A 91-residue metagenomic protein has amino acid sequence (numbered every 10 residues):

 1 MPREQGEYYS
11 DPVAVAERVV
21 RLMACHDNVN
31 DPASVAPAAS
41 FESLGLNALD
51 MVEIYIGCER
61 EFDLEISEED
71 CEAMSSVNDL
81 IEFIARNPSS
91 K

Functional and structural regions predicted by a protein language model:
R3-P32, R86-K91: Thiotemplate assembly-line natural product biosynthesis machinery
E17-R18, V35, V52-E53: A generic alpha-helix surface/boundary motif
A24-L44, E61-D70: Phosphopantetheine carrier-protein modules
E42-R60: Phosphopantetheine-attachment site and its flanking helix in carrier
E68-D79: AMP-binding/adenylate-forming catalytic domain of the ANL superfamily
